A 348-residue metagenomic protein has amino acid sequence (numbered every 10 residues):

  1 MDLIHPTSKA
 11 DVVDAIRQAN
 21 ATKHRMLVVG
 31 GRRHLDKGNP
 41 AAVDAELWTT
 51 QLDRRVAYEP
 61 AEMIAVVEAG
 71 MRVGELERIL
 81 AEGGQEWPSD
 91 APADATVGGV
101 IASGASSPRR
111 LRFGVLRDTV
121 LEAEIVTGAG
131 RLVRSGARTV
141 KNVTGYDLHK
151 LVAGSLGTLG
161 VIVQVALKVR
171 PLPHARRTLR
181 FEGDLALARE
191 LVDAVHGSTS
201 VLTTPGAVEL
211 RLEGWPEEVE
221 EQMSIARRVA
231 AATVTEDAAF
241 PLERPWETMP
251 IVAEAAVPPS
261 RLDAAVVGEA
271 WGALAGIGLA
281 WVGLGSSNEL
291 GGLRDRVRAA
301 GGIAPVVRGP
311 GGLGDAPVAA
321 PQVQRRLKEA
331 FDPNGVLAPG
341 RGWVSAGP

Functional and structural regions predicted by a protein language model:
M1-M26, T49-A93, A105-R138, H174-F181: N-terminal glycine-rich flavin-associated loop
L27-R33: Glycine-rich beta-strand-to-loop/alpha-helix junction loops that act as flexible
K37-V43, T50, A91, P205 (+1 more regions): Conserved glycine-rich FAD pyrophosphate-binding loop
T49-L52, V161-V165, V192-S200, A265-A270 (+1 more regions): Short amphipathic beta-strand starts and helix->beta connectors
G74-E75, L185-R189, E217-S224, S260-V267 (+1 more regions): Short, conserved charged micro-motifs
S89-D90, T96-G197, V208: FAD-binding subdomain of flavoenzyme oxidoreductases
R176-T178, E182-T235: A conserved active-site cap/scaffold subdomain adjacent to cofactor or substrate pockets
